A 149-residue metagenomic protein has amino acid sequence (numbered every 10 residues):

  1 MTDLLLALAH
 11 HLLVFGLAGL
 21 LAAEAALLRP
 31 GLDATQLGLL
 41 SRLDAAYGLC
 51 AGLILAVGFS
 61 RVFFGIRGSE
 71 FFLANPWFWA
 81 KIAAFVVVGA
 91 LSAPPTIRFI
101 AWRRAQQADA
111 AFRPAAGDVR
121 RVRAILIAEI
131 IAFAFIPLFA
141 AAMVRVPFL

Functional and structural regions predicted by a protein language model:
M1-L149: Polytopic transmembrane helical bundles with strong interfacial aromatic enrichment
